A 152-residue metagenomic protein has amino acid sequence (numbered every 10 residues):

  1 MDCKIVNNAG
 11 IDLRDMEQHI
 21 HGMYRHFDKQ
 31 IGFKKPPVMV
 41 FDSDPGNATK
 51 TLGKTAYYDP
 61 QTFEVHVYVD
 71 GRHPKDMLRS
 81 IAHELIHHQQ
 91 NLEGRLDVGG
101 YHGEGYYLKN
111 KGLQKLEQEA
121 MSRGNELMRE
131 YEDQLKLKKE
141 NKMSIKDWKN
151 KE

Functional and structural regions predicted by a protein language model:
D2, K29-K35, R95-D97, Y131-K139: Surface-exposed helix-capping loop/turn segments at secondary-structure junctions
D2-I5, V98-G105, I145: Short, contiguous pre-domain boundary segments
D2-Q61: Auxiliary, metal-adjacent structural segments of Zn-dependent hydrolase domains
E64-I81: Short pre-active-site segment immediately N-terminal to the catalytic Zn-binding motif
K75-R79, N91-S122: Post-HEXXH active-site segment of zinc metalloproteases
A82-Q90: Short active-site segment of divalent metal-dependent hydrolases/proteases that encodes the spacing between
G124-E152: Long, well-structured alpha-helical subdomains associated with metal-dependent extracellular/ecto-lumenal hydrolases
